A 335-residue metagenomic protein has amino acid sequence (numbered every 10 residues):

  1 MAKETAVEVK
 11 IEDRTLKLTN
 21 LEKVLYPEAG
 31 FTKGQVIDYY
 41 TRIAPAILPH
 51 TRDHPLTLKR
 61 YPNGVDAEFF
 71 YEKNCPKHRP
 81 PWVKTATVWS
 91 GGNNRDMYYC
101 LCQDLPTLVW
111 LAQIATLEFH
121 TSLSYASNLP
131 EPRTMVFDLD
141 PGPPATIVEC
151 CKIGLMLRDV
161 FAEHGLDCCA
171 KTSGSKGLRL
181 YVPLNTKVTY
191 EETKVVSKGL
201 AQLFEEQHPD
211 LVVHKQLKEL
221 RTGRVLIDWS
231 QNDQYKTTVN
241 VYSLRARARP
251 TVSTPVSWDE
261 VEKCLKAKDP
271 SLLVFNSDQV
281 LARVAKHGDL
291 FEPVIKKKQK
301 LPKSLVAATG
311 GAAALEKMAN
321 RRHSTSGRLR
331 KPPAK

Functional and structural regions predicted by a protein language model:
M1-G30, I37-D38, R52-D53, I114-T134 (+2 more regions): C-terminal accessory nucleic-acid interaction domains of nucleic acid-metabolism proteins
A2-P130: Active-site loop/lid in soluble adenylation, ligation, and acyl-transfer enzymes
R42, K152-D159, V195-L203: Long, highly charged amphipathic alpha-helices
P49-T51, F161-D167, H208-P209: Short secondary-structure junctions
K59-Y61, C168-G174, K215-E219: Short beta-strand
Y98-S173, L184-T186, Y190-E192: Signature for HUH/AEP ssDNA processing cores
R179-N185, L226-W229: A short beta-strand motif that forms the metal-chelation/ATP-contact edge of phosphoryl-transfer active sites
